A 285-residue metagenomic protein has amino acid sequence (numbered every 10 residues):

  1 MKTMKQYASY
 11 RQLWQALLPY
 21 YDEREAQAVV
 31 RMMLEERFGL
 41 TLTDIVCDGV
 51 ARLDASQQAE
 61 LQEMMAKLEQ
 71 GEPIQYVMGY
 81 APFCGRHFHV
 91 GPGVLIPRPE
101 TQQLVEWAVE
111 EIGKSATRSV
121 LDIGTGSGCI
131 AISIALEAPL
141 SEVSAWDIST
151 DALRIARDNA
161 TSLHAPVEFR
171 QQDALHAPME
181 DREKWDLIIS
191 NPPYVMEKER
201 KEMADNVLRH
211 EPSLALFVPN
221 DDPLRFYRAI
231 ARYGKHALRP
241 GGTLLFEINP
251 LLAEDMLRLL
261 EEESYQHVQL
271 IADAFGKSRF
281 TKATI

Functional and structural regions predicted by a protein language model:
M1-V46, L53: Non-catalytic accessory regions of SAM-dependent methyltransferases
L34-E110: Conserved AdoMet
Q75, V195-K198, L251: Active-site beta-alpha loop architecture of Rossmann-like, nucleotide-cofactor-dependent enzymes
M78, Q171-Q172, A272: Short loop/edge segments at beta-strand edges and connector loops that shape dinucleotide/nucleotide cofactor-binding
H87, E142, P166-E168, Q266-Q269: Conserved beta-strand segments of alpha/beta enzyme cores
E100-E202, A229: Conserved SAM/SAH cofactor-binding pocket of Class I
Y194-F226: Mobile active-site "lid"/loop adjacent to the S-adenosyl-L-methionine
N220-A283: Conserved Class I SAM-dependent methyltransferase catalytic core
